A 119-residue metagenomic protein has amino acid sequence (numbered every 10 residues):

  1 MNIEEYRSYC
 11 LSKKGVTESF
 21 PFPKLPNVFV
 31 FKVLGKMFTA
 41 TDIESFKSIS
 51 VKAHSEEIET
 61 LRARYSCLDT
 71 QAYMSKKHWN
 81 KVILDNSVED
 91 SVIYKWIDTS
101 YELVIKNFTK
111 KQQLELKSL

Functional and structural regions predicted by a protein language model:
M1-L119: Charge-dense, helix-prone N-terminal extensions
